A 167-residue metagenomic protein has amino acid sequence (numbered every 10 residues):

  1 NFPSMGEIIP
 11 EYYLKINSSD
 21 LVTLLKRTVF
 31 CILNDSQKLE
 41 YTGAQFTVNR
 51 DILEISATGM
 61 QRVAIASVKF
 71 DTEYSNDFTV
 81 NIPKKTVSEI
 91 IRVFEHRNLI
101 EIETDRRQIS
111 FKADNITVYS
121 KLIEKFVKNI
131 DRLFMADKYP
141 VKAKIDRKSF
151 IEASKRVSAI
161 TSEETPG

Functional and structural regions predicted by a protein language model:
N1-G167: Structural preference for solvent-exposed beta-strand-turn elements and adjacent flexible terminal/loop segments within
